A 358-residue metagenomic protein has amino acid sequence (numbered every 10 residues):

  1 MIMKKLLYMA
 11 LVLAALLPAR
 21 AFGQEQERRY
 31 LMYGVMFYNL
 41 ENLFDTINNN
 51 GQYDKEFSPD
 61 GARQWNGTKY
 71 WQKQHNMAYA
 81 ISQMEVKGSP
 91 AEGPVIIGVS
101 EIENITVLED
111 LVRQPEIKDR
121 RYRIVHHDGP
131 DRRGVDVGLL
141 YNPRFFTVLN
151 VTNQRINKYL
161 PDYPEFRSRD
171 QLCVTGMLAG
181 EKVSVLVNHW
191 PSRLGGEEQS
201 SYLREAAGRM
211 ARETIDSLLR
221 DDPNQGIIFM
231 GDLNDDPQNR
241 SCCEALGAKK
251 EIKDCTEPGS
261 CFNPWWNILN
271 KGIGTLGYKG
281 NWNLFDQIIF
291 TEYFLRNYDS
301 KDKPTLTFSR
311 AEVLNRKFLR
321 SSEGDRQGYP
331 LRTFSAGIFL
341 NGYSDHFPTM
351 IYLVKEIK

Functional and structural regions predicted by a protein language model:
M1-E27: Bacterial Sec-dependent N-terminal signal peptides
A21-R121, V125-V135, S322-Q327, G337 (+1 more regions): N-terminal, active-site-proximal structural segment of metallo-dependent hydrolase catalytic domains
G23-E25, S217-I227, D235-K358: Metal-dependent phosphoester-hydrolase catalytic domains
E41, I102-E103, P191, L233-D236 (+1 more regions): Catalytic metal-binding/acid-base residues of hydrolase active sites
G51-D54, E181, V185-L203: Active-site His/acidic residue clusters
P59-Y70, G93-V99, H126-H127, L160-D162 (+4 more regions): Second-shell loop/turn segments in exported
I102-K182, N188-W190: Structured beta-strand-rich core segments of catalytic domains in phosphoester-bond hydrolases
S201-P223: A long, amphipathic alpha-helix that forms part of the scaffold/cap immediately adjacent to metal-dependent active
